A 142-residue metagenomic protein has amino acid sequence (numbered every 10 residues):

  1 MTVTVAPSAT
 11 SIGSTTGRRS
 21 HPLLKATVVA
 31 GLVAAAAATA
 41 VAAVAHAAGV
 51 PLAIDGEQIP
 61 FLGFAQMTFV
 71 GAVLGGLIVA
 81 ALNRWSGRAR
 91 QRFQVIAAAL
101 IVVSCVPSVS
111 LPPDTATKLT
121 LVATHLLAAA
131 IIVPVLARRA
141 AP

Functional and structural regions predicted by a protein language model:
M1-L23: Short, Lys/Arg-rich, polar N-terminal cytosolic tail immediately upstream of the first transmembrane signal-anchor
L23, T27, G56, A80-I101: Internal alpha-helical transmembrane segments of multi-pass membrane proteins
L24-L32, A65-F69, Q94-A98, L119-A123: Hydrophobic alpha-helical transmembrane segments
A26-A30, L127-P142: Membrane-water interface at the C-terminal end of transmembrane alpha helices
A34-H46, A72-A80, V109, A129-P134: Transmembrane alpha-helical segments of multi-pass membrane transport proteins and ion-pumping complexes
A40-F69, V106-A123: Membrane interfacial helix motifs at helix-loop boundaries and amphipathic/re-entrant anchors
V44-G56, R84-A89, R138-P142: Membrane-interface elements of multi-pass transporters and channels
F61-A81, V95-C105: Core segments of alpha-helical transmembrane spans in multipass integral membrane proteins
